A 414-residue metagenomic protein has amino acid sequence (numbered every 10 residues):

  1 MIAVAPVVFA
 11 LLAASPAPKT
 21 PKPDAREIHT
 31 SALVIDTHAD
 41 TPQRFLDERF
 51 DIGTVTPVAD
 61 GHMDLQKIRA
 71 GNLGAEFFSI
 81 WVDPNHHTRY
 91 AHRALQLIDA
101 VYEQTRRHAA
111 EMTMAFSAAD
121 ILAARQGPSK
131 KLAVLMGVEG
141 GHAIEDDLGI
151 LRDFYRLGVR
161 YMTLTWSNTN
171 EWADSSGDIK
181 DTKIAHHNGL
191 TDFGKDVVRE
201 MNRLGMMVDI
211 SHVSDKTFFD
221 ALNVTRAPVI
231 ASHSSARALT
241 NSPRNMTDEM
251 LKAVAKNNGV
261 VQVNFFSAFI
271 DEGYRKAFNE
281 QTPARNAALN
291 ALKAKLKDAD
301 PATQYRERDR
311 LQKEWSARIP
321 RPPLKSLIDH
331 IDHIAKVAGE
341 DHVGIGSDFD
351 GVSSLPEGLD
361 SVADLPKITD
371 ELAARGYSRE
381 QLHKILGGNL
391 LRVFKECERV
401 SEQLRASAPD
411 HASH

Functional and structural regions predicted by a protein language model:
I2-A13: Bacterial N-terminal signal peptides
A14-A185, R237, N241-H414: N-terminal hydrophobic targeting/anchoring segments and the immediately downstream early-domain regions of hydrolases
Q43, K216-D220, V229: Alpha-helical elements of the RecA-like P-loop NTPase motor core of helicases
G137, I150, F193-L204, T217 (+2 more regions): Short, hydrophobic/aromatic alpha-helical segments in well-folded domains
N170-I179, G189-L190, S214-V224: Active-site-adjacent beta->alpha loops and helix N-cap segments on the catalytic face of soluble alpha/beta enzymes
A185-M201, A221-A231: Alpha-helix-loop-beta-strand connector modules within alpha/beta enzyme cores
H186-F193, D209-S214, M246: Short, contiguous, pocket-lining structural segments that sit at or immediately flank catalytic/ligand-binding sites
D196-I210, K216-D220, M250-K256, H333: Substrate-binding cleft of carbohydrate-active enzyme catalytic domains
